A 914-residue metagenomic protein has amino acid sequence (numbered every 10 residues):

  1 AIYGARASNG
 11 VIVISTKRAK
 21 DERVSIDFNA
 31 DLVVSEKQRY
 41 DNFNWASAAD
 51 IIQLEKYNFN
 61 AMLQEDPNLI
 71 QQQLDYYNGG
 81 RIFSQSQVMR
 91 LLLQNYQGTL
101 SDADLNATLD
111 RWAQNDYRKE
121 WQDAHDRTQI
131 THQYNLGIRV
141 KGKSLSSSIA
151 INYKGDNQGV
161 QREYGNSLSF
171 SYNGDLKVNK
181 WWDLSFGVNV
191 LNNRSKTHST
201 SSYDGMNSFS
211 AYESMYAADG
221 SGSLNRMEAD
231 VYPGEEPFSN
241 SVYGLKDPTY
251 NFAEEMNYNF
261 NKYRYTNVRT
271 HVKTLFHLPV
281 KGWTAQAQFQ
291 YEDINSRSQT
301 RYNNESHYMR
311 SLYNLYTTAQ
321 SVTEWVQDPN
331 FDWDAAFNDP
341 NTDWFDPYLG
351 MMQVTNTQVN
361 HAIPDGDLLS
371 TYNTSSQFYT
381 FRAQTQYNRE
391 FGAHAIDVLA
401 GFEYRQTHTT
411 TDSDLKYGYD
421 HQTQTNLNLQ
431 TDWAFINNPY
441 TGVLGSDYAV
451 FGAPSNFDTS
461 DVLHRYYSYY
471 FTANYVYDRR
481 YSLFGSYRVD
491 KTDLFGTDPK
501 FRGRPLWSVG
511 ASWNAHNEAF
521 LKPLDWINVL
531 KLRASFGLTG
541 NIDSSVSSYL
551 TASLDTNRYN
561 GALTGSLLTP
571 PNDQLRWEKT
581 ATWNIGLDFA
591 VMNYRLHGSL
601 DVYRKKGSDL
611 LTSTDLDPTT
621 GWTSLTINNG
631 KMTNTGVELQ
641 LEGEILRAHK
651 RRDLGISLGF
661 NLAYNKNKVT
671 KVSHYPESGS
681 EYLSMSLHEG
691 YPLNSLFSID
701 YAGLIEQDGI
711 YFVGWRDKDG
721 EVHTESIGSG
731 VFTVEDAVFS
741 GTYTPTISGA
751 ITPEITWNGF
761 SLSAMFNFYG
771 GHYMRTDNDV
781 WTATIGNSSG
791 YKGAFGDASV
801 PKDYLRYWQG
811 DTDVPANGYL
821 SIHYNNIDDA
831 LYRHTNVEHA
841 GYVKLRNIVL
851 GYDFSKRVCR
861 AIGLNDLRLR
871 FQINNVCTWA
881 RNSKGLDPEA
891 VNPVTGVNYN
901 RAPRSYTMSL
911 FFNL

Functional and structural regions predicted by a protein language model:
Y3-H277, A395-I396, D543-D555, Y675-E677 (+3 more regions): Membrane-proximal, glycine/serine-rich, low-complexity loop/turn segments characteristic of large bacterial
A19-V24, K141-S144, W181-D183, H277-A285 (+9 more regions): Short loop/turn motifs that connect adjacent beta-strands in outer-membrane beta-barrel proteins
D27-W112, D412-D420, I627, A648-Y743 (+3 more regions): Conserved small-residue
N78, R90-R139, S146-A150, R226-L278 (+9 more regions): Outer-membrane beta-barrel transmembrane strand signature
L191, K196-R269, R310-S370, T374-S376 (+1 more regions): Acidic/polar loop-and-plug regions of large Gram-negative outer-membrane beta-barrel proteins
V242-D247, H408-D447, K522-K579, R595-M632 (+3 more regions): Solvent-exposed loop/turn elements at secondary-structure boundaries
A253-E254, M309-R310, T318-Q327, F331-F337 (+2 more regions): Extracytoplasmic gating/loop element in the C-terminal half of outer-membrane beta-barrel translocons and assembly
N629-G636, S680-D708, N787-G790, D797-V814 (+2 more regions): C-terminal beta-signal and terminal closure region of outer-membrane beta-barrel proteins
